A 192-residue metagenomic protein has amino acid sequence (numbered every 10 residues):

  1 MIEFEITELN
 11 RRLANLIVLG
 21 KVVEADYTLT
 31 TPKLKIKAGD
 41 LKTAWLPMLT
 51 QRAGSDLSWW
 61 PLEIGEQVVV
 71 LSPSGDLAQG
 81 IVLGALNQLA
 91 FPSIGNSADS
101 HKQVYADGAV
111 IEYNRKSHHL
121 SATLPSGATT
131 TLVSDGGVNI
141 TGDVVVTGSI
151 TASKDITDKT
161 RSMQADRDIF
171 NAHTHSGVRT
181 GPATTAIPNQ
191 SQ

Functional and structural regions predicted by a protein language model:
M1-S117, P188-Q192: Exposed beta-strand/loop interface patches that mediate assembly or binding
I2-L13, I156, D166, F170-H173: Heptad-repeat coiled-coil amphipathic alpha-helices that mediate oligomerization/assembly
T7, G108, S162, H173-V178: Generic signature of intrinsically disordered, low-complexity segments enriched in small/polar residues
I36, Q51, L77, I81 (+7 more regions): Generic detector of intrinsically disordered, low-complexity, polar/charged segments
S58, G84, Q88, V146 (+3 more regions): Short, electropositive, low-hydrophobicity segments enriched in small/polar residues
Y113, L120-I140, V144-D168, R179: Low-complexity, small-hydrophobic/phenylalanine-enriched stretches that adopt extended beta/coil conformations used
A172-Q192: Protruding loop/beta-arch "assembly-hinge" segments enriched in small, turn-prone residues
